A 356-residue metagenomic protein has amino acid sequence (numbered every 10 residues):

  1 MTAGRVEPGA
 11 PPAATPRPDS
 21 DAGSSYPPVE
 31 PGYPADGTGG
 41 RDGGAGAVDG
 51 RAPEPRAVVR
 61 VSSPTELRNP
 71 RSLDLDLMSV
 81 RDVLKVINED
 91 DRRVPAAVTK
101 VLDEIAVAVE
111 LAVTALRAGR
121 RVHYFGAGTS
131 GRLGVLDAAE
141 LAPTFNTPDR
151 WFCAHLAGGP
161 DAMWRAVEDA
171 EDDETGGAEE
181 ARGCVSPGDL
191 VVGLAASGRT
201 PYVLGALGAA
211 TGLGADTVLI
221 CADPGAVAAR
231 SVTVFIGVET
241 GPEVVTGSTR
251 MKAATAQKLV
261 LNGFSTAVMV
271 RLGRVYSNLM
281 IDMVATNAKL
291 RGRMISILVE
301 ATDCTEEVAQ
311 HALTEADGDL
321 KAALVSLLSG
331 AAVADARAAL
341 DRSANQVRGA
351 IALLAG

Functional and structural regions predicted by a protein language model:
T2-R5, G44-A97, V101: Cofactor-/ligand-binding subdomain signature composed of acidic, glycine-rich, tryptophan-containing flexible loops
G4-E54: Intrinsically disordered, low-complexity terminal tails and inter-domain linkers enriched for S/T/G/P/D/E
V86-V94, A154-R165, Y276, D317: Gly-rich Lys/Arg/Thr-decorated short loops/hinges at beta-loop-alpha junctions or inter-strand turns that position
K100-R117: A short, well-structured juxtamembrane/interface segment
D103, V107, P201, T255 (+3 more regions): Charged, alpha-helix-enriched surfaces in structured cytosolic catalytic cores of large nucleotide-utilizing machines
V122-L272: Glycine-rich phosphate-binding loops that contact phosphosugars or nucleotide phosphates
G263, V268-G356: Short, amphipathic alpha-helical interaction segments embedded in low-complexity terminal/linker regions of eukaryotic
